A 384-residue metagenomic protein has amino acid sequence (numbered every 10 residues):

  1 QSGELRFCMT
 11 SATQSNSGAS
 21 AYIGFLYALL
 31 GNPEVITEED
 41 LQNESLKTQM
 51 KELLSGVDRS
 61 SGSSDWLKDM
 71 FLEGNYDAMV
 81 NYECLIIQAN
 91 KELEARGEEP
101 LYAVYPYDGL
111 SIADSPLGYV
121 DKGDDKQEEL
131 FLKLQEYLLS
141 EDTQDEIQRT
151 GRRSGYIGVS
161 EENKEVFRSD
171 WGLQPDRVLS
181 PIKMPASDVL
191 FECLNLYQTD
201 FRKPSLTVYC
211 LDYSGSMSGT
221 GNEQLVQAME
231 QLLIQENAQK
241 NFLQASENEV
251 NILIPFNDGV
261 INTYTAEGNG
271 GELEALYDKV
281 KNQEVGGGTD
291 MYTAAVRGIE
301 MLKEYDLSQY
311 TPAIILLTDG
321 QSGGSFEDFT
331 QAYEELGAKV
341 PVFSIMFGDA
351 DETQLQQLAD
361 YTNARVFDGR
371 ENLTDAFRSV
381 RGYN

Functional and structural regions predicted by a protein language model:
Q1-S15: A conserved helix-loop-strand patch within extracytoplasmic ligand-binding domains of the periplasmic binding
Y27-Y105: Ligand-binding pocket segment of bilobal, Venus flytrap-like solute-binding proteins
E98, N282, T318-G369, R378-V380: VWA/integrin I-like adhesion module and closely mimicked acidic/polar interface patches used
A113-E129, E146-T150: A bilobed periplasmic-binding-protein/Venus flytrap-type ligand-binding module shared by bacterial periplasmic
Y137-S160: Periplasmic-binding protein-like
G155-V208, G215-E223: Acidic, polar low-complexity linker/tail segments
D200-E267, A294-A295, A313-L317, A350: Von Willebrand factor
I261-Y264, G271-P312, F343-Q354, D375-A376: Von Willebrand factor
